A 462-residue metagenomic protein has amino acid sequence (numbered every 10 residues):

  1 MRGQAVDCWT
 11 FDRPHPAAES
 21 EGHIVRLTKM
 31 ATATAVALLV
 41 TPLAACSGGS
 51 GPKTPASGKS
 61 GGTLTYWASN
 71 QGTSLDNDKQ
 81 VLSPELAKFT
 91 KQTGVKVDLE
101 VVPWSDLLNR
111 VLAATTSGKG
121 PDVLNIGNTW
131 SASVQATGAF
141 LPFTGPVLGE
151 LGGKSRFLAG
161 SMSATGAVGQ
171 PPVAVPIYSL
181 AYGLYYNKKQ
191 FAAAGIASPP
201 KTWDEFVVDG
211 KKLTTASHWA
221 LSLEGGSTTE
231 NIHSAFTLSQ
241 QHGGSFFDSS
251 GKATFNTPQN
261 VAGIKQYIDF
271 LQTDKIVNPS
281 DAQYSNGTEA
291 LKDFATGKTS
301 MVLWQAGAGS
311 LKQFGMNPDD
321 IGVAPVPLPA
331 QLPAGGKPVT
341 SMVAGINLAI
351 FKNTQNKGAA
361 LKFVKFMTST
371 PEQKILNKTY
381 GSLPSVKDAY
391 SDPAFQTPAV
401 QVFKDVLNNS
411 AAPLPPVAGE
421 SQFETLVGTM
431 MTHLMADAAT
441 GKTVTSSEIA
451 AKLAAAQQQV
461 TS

Functional and structural regions predicted by a protein language model:
E19-G22, R26-S133, T443, A455-S462: Conserved N-terminal structural module of periplasmic/extracytoplasmic solute-binding proteins
K88-F157, A192-K201, K292-M301, F314-M316 (+2 more regions): Extracytoplasmic "Venus flytrap"/periplasmic binding protein-like
V97, A192, Q272, L407-S462: Conserved C-terminal helix/tail region of periplasmic/extracytoplasmic solute-binding proteins
N128-A181, N231-S234, Q241, Q396: Hinge/lid segment of periplasmic solute-binding proteins
T144-F157, L221, G225-G226, H242-G263 (+4 more regions): Short, solvent-exposed loop/beta-turn-alpha elements that line the ligand-binding surface or hinge of extracytoplasmic
A194, D269-I276, F314-S382: Extracytoplasmic/periplasmic substrate-recognition and gating elements
D209-K211, K252-D281: Glycine-centered hinge/linker elements that transmit conformational signals in sensory and ligand-binding systems
L328, N377-L426: Long, aromatic- and glycine/proline-rich binding clefts that accommodate carbohydrate-like moieties
